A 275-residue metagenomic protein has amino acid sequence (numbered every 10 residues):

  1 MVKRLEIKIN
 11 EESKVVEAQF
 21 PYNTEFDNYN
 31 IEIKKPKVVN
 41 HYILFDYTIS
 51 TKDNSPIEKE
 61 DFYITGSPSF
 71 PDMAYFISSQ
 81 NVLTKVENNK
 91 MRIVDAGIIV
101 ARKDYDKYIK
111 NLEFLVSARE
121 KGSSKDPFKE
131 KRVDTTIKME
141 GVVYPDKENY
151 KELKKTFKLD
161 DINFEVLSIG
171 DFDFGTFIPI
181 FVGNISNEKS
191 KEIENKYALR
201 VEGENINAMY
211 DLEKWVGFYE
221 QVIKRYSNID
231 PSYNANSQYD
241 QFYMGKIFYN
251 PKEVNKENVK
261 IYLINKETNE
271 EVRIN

Functional and structural regions predicted by a protein language model:
M1-N275: Alpha-helical, hydrophobic structural elements that either
